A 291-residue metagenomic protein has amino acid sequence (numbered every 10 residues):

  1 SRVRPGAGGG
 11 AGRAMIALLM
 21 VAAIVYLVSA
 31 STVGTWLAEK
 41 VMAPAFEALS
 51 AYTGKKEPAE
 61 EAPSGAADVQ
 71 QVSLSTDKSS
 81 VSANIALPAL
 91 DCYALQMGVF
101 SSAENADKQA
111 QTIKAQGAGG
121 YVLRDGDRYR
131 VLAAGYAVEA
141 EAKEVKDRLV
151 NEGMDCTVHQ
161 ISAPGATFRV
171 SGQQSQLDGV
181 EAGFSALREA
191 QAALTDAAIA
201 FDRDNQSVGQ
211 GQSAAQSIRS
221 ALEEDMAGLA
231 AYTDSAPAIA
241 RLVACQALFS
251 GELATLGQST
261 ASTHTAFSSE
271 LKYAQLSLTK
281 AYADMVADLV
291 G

Functional and structural regions predicted by a protein language model:
P5-G12: Short, Lys/Arg-rich cytosolic juxtamembrane segment immediately N-terminal
A14-V33: Hydrophobic membrane-insertion alpha-helices, especially the h-region of bacterial N-terminal signal peptides
L27-E57: Hydrophobic single-pass membrane-insertion segments
L37-A45, A67-S175: Solvent-exposed beta-strand motifs enriched in subsets of small alpha/beta binding domains, especially certain
L87-A94, A198-F201, G257-S262: Acidic/histidine-rich, surface-exposed loop or edge segments in extracytoplasmic proteins
K143-S213: Charged, amphipathic alpha-helical linkers/stalks
S220-G291: Extracytoplasmic/luminal low-complexity segments enriched in Pro/Gly and acidic/polar residues that act as flexible
